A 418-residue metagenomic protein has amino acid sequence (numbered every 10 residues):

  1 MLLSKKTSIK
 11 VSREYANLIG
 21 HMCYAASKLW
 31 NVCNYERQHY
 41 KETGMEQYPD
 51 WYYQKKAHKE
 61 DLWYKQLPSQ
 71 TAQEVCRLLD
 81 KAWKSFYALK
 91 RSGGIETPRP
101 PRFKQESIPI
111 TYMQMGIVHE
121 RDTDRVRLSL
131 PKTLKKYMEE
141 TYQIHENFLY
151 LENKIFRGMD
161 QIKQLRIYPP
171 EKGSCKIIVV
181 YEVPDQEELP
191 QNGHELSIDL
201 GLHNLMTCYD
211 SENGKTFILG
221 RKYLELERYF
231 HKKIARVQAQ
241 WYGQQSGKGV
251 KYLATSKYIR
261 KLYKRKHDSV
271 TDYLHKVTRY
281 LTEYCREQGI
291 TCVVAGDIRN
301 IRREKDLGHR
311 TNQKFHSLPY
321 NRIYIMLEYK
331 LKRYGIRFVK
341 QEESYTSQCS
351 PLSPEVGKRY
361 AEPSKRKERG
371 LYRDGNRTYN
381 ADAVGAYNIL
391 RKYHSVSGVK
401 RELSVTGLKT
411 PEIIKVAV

Functional and structural regions predicted by a protein language model:
M1-E74: Gly/serine-rich nucleotide phosphate-binding loop at the start of the catalytic core of nucleotide/ADP-ribose-handling
L3, N17, E171-V418: Positively charged, helix-rich recognition surfaces that bind polyanionic ligands
S4-K6, Y112, T123-S129, I162 (+2 more regions): Broad gene-expression machinery/nucleic-acid interaction feature
A26, V75-W83, I259-K266: Short amphipathic alpha-helical coiled-coil/interface segments
C33, E74-F86, A383-Y393: Stable alpha-helical structural segments in soluble proteins, enriched in small hydrophobic residues
N34-R37, K41, W83, Y87-G94 (+1 more regions): Long, hydrophobic, amphipathic alpha-helical segments used as structural scaffolds
P49-P170, Q313, S317: Acidic carboxylate diad motif detector
